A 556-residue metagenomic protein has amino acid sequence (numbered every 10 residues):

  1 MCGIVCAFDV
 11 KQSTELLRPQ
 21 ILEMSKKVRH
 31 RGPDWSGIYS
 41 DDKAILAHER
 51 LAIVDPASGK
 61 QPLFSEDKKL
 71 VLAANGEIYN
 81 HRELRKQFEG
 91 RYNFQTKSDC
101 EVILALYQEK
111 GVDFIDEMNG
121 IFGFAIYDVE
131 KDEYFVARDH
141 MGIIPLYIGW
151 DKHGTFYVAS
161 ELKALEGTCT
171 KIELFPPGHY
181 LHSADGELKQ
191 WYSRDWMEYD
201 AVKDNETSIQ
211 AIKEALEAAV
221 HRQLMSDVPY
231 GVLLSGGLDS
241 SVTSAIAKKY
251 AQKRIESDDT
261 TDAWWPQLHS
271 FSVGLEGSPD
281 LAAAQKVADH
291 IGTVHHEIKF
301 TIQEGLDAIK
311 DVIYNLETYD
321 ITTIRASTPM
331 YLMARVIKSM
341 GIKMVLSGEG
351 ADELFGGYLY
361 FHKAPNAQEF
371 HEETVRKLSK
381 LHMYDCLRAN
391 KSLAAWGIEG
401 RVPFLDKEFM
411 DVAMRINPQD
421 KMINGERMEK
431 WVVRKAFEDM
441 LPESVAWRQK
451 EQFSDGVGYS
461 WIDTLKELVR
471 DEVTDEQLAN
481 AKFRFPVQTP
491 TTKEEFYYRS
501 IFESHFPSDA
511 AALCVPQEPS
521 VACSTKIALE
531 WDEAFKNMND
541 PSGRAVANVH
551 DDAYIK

Functional and structural regions predicted by a protein language model:
M1, S339-L346, P365, F370-K556: Adenosyl-5′-phosphate
M1-Y319: Cysteine-centered catalytic environments shared across enzyme families
P19, T207, A211, A215 (+17 more regions): Generic recognition of stable, solvent-exposed alpha-helical segments in well-folded globular domains
V28, Q223, A251, I255 (+9 more regions): A generic secondary-structure signal for well-formed alpha-helical elements
L104-A105, S241-K248, Y331-R335, G356 (+1 more regions): Short, hydrophobic alpha-helix immediately C-terminal to the catalytic nucleophile
A125, I321-M333, V375-L378, T474-A479: Short, basic, helix/turn surface patches
I209, V273-A334, Y360-E369, K391-S392 (+2 more regions): ATP-dependent adenylate-handling ligase core
I342-D352, Y358: Short acidic/histidine-rich active-site segments
